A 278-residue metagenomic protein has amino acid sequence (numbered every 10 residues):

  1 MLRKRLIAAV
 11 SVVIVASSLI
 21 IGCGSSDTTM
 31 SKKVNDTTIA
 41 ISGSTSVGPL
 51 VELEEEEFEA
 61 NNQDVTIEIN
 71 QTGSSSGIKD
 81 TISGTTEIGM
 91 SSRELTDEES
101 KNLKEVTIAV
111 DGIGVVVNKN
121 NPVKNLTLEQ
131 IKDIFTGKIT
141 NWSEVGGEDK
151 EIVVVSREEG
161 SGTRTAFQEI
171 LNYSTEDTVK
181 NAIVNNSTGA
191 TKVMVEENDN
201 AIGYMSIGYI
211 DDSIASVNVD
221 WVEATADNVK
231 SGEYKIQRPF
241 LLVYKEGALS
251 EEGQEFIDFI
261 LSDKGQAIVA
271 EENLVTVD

Functional and structural regions predicted by a protein language model:
M1-V10: Bacterial N-terminal signal peptides that target proteins for export
R5, C23-S75, K79-S83, M90-D278: Exported/periplasmic ABC-transporter solute-binding proteins
V13-S17: Alpha-helical transmembrane segments
S18-G22: C-terminal motif of bacterial Sec signal peptides marking the signal peptidase cleavage site
